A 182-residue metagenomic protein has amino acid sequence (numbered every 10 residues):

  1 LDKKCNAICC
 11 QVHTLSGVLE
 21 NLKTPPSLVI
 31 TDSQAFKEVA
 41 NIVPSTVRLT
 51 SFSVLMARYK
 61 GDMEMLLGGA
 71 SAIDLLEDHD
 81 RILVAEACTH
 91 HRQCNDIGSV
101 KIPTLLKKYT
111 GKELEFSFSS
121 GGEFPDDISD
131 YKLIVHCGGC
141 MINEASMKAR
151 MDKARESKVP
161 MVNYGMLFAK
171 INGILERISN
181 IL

Functional and structural regions predicted by a protein language model:
L1-L182: P-loop NTP-binding site
